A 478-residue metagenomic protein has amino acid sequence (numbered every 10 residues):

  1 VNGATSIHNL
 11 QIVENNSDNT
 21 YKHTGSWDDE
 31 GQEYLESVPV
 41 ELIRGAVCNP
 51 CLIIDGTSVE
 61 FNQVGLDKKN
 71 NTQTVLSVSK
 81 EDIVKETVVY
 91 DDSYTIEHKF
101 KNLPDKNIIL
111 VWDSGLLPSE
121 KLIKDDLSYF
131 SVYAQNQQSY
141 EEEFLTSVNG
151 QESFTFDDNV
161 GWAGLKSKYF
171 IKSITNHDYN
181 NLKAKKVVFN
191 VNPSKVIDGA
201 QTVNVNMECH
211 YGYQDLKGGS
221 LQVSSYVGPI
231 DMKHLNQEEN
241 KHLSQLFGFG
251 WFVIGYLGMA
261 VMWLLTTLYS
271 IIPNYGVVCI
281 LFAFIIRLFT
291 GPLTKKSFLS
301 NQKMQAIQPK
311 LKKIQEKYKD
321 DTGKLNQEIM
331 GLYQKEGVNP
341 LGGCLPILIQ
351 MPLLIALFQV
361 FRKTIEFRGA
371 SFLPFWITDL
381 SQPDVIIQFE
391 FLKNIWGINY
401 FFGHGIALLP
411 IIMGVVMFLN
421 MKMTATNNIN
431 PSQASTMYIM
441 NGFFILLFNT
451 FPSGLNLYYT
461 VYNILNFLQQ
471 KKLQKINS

Functional and structural regions predicted by a protein language model:
V1-H242: Soluble non-transmembrane domains of integral membrane proteins
H98-F100, W112-D126, Y133, D158 (+2 more regions): Helix-loop-helix
